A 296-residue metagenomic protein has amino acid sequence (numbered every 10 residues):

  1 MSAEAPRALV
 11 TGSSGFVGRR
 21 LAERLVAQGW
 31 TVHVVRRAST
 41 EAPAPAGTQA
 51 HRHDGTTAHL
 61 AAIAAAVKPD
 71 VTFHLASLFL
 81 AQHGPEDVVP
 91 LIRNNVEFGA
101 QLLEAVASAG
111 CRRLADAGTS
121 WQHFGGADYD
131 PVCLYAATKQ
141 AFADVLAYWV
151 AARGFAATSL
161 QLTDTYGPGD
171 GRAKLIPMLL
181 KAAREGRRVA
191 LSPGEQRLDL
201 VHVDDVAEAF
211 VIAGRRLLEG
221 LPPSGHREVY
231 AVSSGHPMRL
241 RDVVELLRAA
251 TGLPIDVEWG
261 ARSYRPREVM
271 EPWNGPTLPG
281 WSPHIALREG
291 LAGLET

Functional and structural regions predicted by a protein language model:
A8-A27: N-terminal Rossmann NAD(P)H-binding glycine-rich loop of SDR-like oxidoreductase domains
D54-N94, G126: NAD(P)H-binding glycine-rich loop region in Rossmannoid oxidoreductase-like domains and their noncatalytic homologs
H74, E97-L134: Conserved Rossmann-fold NAD(P)-dependent oxidoreductase catalytic core, especially the SDR/UDP-sugar
E86, P90-F98, C133, A137-T138 (+1 more regions): Glycine-rich NAD(P)-binding loop of the Rossmann-fold in SDR/ketoreductase-type enzymes
L134, Q140, D144-L198, V203-A207 (+2 more regions): NAD(P)-dependent short-chain dehydrogenase/reductase
D164-T165, R188-A190, F210, L217-G235 (+2 more regions): A recurrent short beta-strand within the Rossmann-like NAD(P)-dependent oxidoreductase core
P193, R227-Y230, M238-V244, G252-M270: C-terminal "lid/loop" region of Rossmann-like NAD(P)-dependent oxidoreductases
I255, V269-T296: C-terminal amphipathic/interface module of NAD(P)-dependent oxidoreductases and related NAD-binding regulators
